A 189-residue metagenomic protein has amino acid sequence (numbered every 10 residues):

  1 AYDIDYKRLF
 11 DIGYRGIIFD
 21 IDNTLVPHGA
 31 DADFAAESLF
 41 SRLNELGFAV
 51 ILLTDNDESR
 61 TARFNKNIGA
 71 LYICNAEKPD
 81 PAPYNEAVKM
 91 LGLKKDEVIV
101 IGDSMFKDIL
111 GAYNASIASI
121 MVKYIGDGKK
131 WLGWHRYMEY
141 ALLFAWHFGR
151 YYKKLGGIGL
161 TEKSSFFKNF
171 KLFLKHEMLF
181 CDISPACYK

Functional and structural regions predicted by a protein language model:
A1-F19, L25-D31, E37-V100, S104-K189: Asp-based, Mg2+/Mn2+-dependent phosphohydrolase catalytic module
